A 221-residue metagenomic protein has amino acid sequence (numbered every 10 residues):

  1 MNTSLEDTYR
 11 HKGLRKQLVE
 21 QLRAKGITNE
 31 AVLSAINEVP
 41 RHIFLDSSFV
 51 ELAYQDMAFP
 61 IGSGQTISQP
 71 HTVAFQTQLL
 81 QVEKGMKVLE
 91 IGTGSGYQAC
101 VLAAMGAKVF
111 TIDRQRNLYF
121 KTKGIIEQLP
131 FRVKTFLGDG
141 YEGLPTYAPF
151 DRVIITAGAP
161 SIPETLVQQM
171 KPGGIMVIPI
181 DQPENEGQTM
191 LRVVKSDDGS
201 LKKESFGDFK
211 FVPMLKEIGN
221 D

Functional and structural regions predicted by a protein language model:
M1-L89, Y97-V101, M105, L118-K121 (+3 more regions): Class I SAM-dependent transferase core
Q81-K202: Conserved nucleotide-cofactor-binding alpha/beta core module
